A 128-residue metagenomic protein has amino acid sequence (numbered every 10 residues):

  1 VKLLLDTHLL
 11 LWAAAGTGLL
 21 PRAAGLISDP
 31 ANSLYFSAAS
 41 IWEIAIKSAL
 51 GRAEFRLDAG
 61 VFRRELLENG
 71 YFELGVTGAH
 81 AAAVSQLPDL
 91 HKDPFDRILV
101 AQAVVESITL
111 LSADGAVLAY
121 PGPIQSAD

Functional and structural regions predicted by a protein language model:
V1-S37, L50-R64, E106, G115-A119 (+1 more regions): Short, well-structured N-terminal submotif of metal-dependent ribonuclease cores
V61-L90: Acidic catalytic patch
N69, I98-D128: Acidic, PIN/NYN-like endoribonuclease modules and their adjacent C-terminal/linker elements
F95: Acidic donor-binding loop at a coil-to-helix junction in glycosyltransferase catalytic cores that engages
